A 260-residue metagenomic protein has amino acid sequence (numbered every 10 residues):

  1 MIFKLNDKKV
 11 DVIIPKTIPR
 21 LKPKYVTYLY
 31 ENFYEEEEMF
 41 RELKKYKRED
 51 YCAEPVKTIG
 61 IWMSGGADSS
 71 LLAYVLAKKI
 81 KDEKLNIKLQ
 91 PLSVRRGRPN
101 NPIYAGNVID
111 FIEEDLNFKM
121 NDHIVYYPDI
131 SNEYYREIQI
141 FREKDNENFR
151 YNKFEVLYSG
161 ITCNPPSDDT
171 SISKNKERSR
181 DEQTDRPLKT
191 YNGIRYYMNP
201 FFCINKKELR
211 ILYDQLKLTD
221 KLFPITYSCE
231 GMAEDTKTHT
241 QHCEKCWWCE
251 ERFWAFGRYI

Functional and structural regions predicted by a protein language model:
I2-I260: Nucleotide-activated chemistry modules centered on ATP-dependent adenylation/adenylyltransferase
